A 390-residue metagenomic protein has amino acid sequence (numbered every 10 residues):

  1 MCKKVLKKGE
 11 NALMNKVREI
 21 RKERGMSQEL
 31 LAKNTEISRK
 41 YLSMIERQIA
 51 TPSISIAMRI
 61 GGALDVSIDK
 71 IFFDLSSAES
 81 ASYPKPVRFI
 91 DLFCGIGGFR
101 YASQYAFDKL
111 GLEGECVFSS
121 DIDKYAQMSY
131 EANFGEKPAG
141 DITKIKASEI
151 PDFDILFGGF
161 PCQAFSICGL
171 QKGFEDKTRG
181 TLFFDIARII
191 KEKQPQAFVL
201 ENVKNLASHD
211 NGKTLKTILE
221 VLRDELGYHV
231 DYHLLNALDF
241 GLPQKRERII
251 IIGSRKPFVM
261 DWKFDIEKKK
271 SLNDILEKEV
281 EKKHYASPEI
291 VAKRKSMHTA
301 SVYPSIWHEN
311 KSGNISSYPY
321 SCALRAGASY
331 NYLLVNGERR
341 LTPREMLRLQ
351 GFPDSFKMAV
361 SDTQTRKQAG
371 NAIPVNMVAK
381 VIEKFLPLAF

Functional and structural regions predicted by a protein language model:
M1-K8, K70-R88: Short, charged recognition helix plus adjacent turn of helix-turn-helix-like nucleic-acid-binding domains
N15-N34: Short basic helix-loop element that most often maps to the first helix and adjoining turn of HTH DNA-binding modules
S27, S38-Y41, S53, S67: Short coil turns linking two alpha-helices in DNA-binding domains
E36-T51, F73-D74: Recognition helix of helix-turn-helix/homeodomain-like DNA-binding domains that insert into the DNA major groove
S55-K70: DNA major-groove recognition helix of helix-turn-helix/homeodomain DNA-binding modules
L92-G97: Class I SAM-dependent methyltransferase "Motif I" SAM/SAH-binding loop
I145-I155, Q163-S317, C322-A323, G327: Class I S-adenosyl-L-methionine
Y285-F390: C-terminal target-recognition/interaction regions appended to catalytic cores
